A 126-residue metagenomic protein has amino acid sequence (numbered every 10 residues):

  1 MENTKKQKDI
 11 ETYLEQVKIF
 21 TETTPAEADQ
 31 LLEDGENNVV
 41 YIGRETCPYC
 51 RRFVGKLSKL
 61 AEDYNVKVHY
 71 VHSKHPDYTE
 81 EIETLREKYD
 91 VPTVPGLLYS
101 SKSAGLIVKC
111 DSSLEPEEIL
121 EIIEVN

Functional and structural regions predicted by a protein language model:
M1-N38, E124-N126: N-terminal leader/targeting and pre-domain segments
E22, I42, A61, N65-I82: Thiol-based oxidoreductase modules, predominantly thioredoxin-like and allied folds used for disulfide exchange
V39-V40, L97: Hydrophobic beta-strand anchors of alpha/beta hydrolase catalytic cores
G43-T46, T93: Short pre-active-site segment immediately N-terminal to redox-active cysteine/selenocysteine motifs in thiol-based
C47-C50, L97: The canonical Cys-X-X-Cys-His
R51-Y64: Typically the conserved alpha-helix immediately C-terminal to a functionally engaged Cys/Sec in thioredoxin-like
P76-V94: Short Fe-S-cluster ligation motifs
P92-T93, L98-N126: Non-catalytic, surface beta->alpha helical segment in thiol-disulfide oxidoreductase systems
